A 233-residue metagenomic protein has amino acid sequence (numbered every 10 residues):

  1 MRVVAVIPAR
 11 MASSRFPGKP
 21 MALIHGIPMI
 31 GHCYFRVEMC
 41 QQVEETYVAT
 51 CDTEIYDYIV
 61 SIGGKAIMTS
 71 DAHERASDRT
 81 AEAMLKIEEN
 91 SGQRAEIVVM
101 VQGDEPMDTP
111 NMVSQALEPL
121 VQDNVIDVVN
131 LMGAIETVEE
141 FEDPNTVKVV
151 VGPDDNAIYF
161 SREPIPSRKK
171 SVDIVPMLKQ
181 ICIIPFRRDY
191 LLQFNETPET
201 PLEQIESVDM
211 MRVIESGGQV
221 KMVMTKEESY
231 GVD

Functional and structural regions predicted by a protein language model:
R2-T50: N-terminal glycine-rich phosphate-binding loop and ensuing alpha1 helix
A5, T46-V48, V98, V128-V129 (+2 more regions): Hydrophobic/aromatic residues located in beta-strands of well-ordered beta-sheets within soluble catalytic
V43, Q93-A95, N124-I126, G218: Short, high-confidence coil segments that cap the C-terminus of an alpha-helix and link into the following beta-strand
Y47, T53-E118: Short phosphate-binding loop-to-helix
T50-C51, D108, F186, I205: A conserved hydrophobic position in a structured secondary element of the catalytic/binding core that shapes
Y58, A83, F160, Q193-F194 (+1 more regions): Residues that scaffold the ATP/ADP-binding catalytic core of kinase and kinase-like folds
D108-T200: Conserved core of the sugar-phosphate nucleotidyltransferase
I174-D233: Conserved alpha/beta core of the MobA/IspD/sugar-nucleotide pyrophosphorylase nucleotidyltransferase superfamily
